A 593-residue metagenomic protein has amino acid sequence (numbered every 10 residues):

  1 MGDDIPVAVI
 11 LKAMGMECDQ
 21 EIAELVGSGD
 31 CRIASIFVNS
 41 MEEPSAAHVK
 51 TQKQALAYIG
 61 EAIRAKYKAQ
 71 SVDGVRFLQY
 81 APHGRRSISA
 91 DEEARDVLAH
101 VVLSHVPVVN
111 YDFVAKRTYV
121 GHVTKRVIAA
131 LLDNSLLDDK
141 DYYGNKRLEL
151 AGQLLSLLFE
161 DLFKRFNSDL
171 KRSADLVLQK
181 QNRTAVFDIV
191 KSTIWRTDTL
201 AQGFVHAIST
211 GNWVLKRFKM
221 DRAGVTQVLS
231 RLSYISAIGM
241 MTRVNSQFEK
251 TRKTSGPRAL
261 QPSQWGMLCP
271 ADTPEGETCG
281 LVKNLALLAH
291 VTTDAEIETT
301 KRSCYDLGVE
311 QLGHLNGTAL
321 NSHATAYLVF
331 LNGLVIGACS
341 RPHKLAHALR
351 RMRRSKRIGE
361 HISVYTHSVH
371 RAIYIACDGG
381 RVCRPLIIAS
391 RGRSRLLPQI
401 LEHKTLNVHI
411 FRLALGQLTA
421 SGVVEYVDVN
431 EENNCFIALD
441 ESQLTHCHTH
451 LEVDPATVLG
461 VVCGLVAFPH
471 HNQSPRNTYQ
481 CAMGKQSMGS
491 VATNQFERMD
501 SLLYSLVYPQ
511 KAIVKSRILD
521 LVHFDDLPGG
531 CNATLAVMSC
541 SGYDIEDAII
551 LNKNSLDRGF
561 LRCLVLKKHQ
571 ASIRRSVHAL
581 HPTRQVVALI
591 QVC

Functional and structural regions predicted by a protein language model:
M1, K146, A259-T292, E296 (+1 more regions): Conserved phosphate/anionic-ligand binding catalytic regions in large, soluble enzymes, centered on
M1-A237, Q247, L287-R498, L502: N-terminal non-catalytic structural scaffold regions of very large proteins
V7-V9, F163-F166, T278-V282, H290-V291 (+5 more regions): Short helix/loop capping segments that flank catalytic or ligand/cofactor-binding pockets
A174, L178-V190, I513, I518 (+2 more regions): N-terminal intrinsically disordered, low-complexity, charge/repeat-rich segments that act as generic
M240-P270, Y508-F524, Q591-C593: Flexible, glycine/threonine-enriched loop-and-boundary segments that flank and lead into catalytic domains of large
D272-E277, A286-T292, L334-I336, P342-H343 (+4 more regions): Short, glycine-/Ser/Thr-/acidic-enriched flexible segments
S539-P582: Carboxylate/His-rich catalytic cores and anion/metal-binding grooves
V577-C593: P-loop NTPase nucleotide-binding/switch module
